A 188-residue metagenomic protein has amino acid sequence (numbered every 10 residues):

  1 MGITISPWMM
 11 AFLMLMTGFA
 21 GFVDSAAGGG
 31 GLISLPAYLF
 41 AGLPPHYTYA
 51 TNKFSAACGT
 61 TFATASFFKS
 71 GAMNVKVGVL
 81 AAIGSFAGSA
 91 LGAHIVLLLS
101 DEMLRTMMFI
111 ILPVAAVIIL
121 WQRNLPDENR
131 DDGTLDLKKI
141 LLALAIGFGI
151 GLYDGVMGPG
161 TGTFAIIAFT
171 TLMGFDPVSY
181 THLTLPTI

Functional and structural regions predicted by a protein language model:
G2-P44, D131-S179: Selected transmembrane alpha-helices and immediately adjacent juxtamembrane segments of polytopic inner-membrane
L15, F19, C58-T61, A87 (+3 more regions): Lipid-exposed faces of alpha-helical membrane segments in multi-pass integral membrane proteins
S25, A37, Y47-K53, T60 (+2 more regions): Residue-level recognition of specific faces of alpha-helices
A50-I110: Selective hydrophobic functional segments
F62-A72, F109-L135: Transmembrane helix exit motif
V96-S100, I118, T170: Membrane-water interface at transmembrane helix exits
L99-M103, N124-N129, P177: Membrane-interfacial segments
T181-T187: Conserved small/polar residues in nucleotide/adenosyl-binding loops
